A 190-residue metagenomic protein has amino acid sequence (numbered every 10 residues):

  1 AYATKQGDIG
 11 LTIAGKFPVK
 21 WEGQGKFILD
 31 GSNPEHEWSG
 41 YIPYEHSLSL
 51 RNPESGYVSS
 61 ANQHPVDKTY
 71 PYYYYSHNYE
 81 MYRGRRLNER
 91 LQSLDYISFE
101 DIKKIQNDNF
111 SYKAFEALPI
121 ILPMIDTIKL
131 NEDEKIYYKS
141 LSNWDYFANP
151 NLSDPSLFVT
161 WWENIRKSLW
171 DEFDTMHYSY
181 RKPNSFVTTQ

Functional and structural regions predicted by a protein language model:
T4-Q190: Long, compositionally biased non-active-site segments enriched in small/hydrophobic residues and glycine
